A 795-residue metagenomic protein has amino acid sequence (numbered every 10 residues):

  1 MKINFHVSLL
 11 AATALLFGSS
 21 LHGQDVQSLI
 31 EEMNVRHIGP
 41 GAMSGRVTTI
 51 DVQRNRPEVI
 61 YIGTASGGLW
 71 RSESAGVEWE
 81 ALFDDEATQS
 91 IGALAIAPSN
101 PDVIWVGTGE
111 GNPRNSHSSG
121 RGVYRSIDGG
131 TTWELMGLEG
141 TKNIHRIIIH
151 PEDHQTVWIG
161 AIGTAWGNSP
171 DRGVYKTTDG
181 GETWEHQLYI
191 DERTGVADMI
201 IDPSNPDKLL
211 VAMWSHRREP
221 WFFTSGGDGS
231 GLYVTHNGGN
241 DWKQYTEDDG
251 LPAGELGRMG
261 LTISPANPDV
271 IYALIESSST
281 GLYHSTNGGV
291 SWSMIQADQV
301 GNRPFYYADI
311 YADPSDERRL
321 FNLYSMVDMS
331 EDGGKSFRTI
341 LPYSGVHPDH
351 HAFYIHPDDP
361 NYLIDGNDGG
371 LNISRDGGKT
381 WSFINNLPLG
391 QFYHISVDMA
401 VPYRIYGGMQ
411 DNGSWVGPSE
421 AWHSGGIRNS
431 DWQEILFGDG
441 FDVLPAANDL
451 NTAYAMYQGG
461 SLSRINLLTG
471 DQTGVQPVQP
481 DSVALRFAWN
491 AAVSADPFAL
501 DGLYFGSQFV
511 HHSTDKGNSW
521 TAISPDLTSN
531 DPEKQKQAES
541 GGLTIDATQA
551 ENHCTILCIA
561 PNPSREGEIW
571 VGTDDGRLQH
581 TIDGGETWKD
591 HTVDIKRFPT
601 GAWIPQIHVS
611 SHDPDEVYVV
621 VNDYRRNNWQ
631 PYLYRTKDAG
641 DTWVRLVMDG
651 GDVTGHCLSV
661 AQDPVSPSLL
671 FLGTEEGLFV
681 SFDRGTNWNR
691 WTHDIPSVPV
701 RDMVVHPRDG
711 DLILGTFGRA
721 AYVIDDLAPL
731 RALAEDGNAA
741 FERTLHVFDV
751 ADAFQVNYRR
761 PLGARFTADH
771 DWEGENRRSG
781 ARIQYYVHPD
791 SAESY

Functional and structural regions predicted by a protein language model:
M1-H6: Positively charged n-region of N-terminal signal peptides that target proteins for export
S8-G18: Bacterial N-terminal signal peptides
S19-G23: Sec/Tat signal peptide C-region and signal peptidase I cleavage site
Q24-W772, R778-S779: Beta-propeller blade termini and top-face loops
D51, R782-H788: Short edge beta-strand/loop segments characteristic of extracellular beta-sandwich folds
L462-I465, I783, A792-Y795: Beta-strand-rich binding/interaction modules
E773, V787-S791: Extracellular acidic, Ser/Thr/Pro-rich low-complexity tracts
